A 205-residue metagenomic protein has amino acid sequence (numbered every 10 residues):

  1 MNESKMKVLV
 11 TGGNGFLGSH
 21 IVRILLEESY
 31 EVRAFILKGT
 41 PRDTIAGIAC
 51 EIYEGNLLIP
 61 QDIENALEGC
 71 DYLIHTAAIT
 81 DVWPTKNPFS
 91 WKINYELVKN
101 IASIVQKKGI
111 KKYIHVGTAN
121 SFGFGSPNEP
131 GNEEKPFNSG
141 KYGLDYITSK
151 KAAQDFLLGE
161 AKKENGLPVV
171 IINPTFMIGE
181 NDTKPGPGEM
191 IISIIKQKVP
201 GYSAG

Functional and structural regions predicted by a protein language model:
M6-E28: N-terminal Rossmann NAD(P)H-binding glycine-rich loop of SDR-like oxidoreductase domains
F16-S19, Y95, K151: Residues forming the Rossmann-fold NAD(P)(H) cofactor-binding site
T40-A46, C50-E96, I104: NAD(P)H-binding glycine-rich loop region in Rossmannoid oxidoreductase-like domains and their noncatalytic homologs
E96-D145: Conserved Rossmann-fold NAD(P)-dependent oxidoreductase catalytic core, especially the SDR/UDP-sugar
S121-G123, D145, N165-E189, Y202: Flexible, glycine-rich beta-alpha linker
S139-G140, I192-G205: A conserved pocket-lining segment of Rossmann-fold NAD(P)-dependent short-chain dehydrogenase/reductase
Y142-V170: Active-site Tyr-X1-5-Lys
